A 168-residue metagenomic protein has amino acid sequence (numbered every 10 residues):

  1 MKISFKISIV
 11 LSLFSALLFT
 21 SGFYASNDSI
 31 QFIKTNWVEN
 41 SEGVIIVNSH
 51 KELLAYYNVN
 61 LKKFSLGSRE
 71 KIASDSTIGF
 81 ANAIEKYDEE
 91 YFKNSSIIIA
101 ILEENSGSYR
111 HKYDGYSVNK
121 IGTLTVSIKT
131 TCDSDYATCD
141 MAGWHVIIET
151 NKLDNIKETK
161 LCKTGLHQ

Functional and structural regions predicted by a protein language model:
M1-S12: N-terminal Sec-pathway targeting helices
K6-S8, L18-Q168: Exposed, flexible binding/inhibitory loops of compact, secreted disulfide-stabilized domains
